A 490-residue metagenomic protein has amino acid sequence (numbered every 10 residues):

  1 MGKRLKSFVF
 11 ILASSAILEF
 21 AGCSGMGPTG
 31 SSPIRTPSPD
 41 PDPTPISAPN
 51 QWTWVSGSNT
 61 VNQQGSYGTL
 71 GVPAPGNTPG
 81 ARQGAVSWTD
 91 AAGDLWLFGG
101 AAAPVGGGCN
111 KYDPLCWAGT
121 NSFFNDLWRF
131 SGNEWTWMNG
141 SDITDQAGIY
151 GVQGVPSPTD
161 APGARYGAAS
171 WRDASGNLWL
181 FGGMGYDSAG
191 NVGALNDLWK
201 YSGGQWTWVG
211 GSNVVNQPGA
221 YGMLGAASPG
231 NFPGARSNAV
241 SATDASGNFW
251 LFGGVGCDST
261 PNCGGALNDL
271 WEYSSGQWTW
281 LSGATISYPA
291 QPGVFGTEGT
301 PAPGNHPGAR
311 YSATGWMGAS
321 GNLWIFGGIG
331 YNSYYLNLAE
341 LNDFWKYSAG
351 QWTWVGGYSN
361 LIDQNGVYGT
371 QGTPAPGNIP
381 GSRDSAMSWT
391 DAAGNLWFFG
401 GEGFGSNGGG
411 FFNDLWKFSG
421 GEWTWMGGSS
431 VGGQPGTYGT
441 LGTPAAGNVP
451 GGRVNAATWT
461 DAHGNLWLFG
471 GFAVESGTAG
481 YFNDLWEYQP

Functional and structural regions predicted by a protein language model:
G2-F10: Bacterial N-terminal signal peptides that target proteins for export
E19-G22: C-terminal motif of bacterial Sec signal peptides marking the signal peptidase cleavage site
M26-G30, I34-P490: Kelch-like beta-propeller repeat domains
